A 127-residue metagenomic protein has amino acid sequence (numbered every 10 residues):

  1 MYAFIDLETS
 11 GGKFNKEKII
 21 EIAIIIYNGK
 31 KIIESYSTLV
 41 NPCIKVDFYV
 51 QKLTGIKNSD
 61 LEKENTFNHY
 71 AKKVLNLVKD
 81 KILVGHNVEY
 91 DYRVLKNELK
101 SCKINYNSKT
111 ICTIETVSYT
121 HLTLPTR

Functional and structural regions predicted by a protein language model:
M1-S108: Conserved non-catalytic scaffold segment of RNase H-like nuclease domains
N107-V117: A short, structured active-site edge motif that brings together acidic residues
T120-T126: Conserved small/polar residues in nucleotide/adenosyl-binding loops
